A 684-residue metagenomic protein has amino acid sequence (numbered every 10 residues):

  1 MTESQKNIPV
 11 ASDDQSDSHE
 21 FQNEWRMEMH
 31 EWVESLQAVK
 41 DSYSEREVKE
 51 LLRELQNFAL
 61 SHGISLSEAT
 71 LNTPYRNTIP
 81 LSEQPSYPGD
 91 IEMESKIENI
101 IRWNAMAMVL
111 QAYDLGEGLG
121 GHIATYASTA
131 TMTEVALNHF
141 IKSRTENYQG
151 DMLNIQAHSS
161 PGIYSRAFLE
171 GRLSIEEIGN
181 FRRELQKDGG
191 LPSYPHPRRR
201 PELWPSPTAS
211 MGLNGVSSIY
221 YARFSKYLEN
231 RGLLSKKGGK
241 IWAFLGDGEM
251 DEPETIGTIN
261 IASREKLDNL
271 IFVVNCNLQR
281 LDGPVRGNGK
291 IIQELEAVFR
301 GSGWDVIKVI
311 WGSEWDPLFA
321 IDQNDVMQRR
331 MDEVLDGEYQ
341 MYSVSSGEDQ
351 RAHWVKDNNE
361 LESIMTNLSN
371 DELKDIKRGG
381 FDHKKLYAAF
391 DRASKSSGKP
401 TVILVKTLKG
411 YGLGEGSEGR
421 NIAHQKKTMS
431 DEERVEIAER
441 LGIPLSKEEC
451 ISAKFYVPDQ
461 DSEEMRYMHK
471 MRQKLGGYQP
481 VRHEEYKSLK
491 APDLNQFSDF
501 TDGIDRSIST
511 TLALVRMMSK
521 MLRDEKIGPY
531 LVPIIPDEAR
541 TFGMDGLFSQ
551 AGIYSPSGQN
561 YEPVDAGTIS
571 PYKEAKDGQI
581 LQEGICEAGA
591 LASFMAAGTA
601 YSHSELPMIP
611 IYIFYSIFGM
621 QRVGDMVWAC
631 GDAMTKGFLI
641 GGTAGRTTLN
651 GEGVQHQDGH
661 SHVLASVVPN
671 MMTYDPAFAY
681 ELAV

Functional and structural regions predicted by a protein language model:
T2-E170, I437, S507-D524, I535: N-terminal amphipathic, basic-rich helices that act as targeting or association modules
I79, E83-A105, Y126, R144 (+3 more regions): Non-catalytic terminal/interface segments that mediate subunit docking, oligomerization, and allosteric communication
Q84, G89-I101, A105-L115, H122-E265 (+5 more regions): Cofactor-binding active-site loop characterized by glycine-rich and histidine/acidic residues
A157-P161, L185, L245-E252, N275-R280 (+7 more regions): Acidic, glycine-rich active-site loops and adjacent beta-strand->loop/helix elements that engage anionic groups
F168-R172, G257-A262, R286-E296, S313-D316 (+6 more regions): Short secondary-structure boundary/capping segments
R172-E184, R264-N275, R300-W304, W628-R646: A glycine-rich helix N-cap at a beta->alpha junction
L191, K490-Q496, I504, D632-V684: Active-site phosphate/pyrophosphate-binding segments
C276-G503: Long, well-ordered, tryptophan-enriched scaffold segments
